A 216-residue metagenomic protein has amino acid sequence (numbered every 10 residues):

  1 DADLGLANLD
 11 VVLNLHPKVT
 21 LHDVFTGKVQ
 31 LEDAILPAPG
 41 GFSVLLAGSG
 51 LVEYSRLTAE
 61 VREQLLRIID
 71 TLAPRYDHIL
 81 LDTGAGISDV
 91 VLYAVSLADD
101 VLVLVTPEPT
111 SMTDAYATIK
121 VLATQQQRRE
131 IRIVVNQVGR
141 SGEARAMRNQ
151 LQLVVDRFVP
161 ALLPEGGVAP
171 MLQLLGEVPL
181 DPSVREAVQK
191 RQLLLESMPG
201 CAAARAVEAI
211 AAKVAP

Functional and structural regions predicted by a protein language model:
D1, L9, V24, L45 (+4 more regions): Residue-level signature of catalytic and energy-coupling elements of molecular machines, predominantly ATP/GTP-dependent
D3-P74, S183-L193: P-loop/Walker-type NTP enzyme "switch/lid" segment
L4-L6, S49-V52, G86, E108-T110 (+2 more regions): Conserved nucleotide-binding/hydrolysis micro-motifs of P-loop NTPases
V12-L15, G27-K28, G48, I68-R75 (+5 more regions): Conserved, well-folded catalytic cores of nucleic-acid-processing and energy-transducing macromolecular machines
K18, K28, E32, R62 (+7 more regions): Amphipathic alpha-helical transducer elements in NTP-driven molecular machines
P74, H78, T83-L174: Conserved catalytic-core segment of NTP-binding enzymes
V159-L193, V207: Beta-strand-loop-alpha "switch" segments that mediate conformational coupling across diverse proteins
Q189-P216: NTP-binding/hydrolysis catalytic cores, primarily Walker-type P-loop NTPases
